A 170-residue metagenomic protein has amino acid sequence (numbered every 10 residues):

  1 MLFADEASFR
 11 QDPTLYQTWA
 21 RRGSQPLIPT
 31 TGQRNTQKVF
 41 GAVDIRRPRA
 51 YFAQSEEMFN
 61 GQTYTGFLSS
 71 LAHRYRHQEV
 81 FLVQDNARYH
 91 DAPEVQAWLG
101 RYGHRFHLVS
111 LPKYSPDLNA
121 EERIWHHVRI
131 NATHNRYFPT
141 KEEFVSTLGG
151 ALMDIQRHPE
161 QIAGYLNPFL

Functional and structural regions predicted by a protein language model:
M1-L170: Short functional hotspots at interaction and active-site rims
